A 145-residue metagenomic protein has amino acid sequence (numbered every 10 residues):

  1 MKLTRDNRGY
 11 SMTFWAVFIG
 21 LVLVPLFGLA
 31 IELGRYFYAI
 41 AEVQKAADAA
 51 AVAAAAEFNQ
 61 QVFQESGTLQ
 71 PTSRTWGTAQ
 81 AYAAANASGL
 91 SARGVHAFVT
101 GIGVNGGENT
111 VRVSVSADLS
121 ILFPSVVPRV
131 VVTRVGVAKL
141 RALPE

Functional and structural regions predicted by a protein language model:
K2-T78: Alpha-helical assembly-interface signal, strongest on the long, hydrophobic N-terminal helix that forms
R5-Y10, F98-N105, A138-E145: Short secondary-structure transition/capping segments
A51-S114: Short amphipathic secondary-structure patches
V115-S120: Generic short beta-strand segments
I121-E145: Low-complexity, S/T/G/P-rich flexible repeat/linker segments used as non-globular hinges and stalks within
